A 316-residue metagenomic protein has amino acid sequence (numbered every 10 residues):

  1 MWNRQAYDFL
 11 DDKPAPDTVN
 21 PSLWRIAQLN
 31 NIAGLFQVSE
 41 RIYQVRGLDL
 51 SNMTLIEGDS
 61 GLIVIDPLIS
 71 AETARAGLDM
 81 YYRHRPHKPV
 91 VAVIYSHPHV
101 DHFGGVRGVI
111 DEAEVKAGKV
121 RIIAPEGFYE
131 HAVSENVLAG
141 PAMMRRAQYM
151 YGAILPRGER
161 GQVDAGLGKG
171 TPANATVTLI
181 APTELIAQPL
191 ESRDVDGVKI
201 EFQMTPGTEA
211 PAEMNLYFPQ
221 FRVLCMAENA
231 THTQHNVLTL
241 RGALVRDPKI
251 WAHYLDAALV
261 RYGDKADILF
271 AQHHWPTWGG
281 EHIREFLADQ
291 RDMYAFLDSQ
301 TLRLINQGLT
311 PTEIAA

Functional and structural regions predicted by a protein language model:
M1-I32: N-terminal pre-domain segments of enzymes
Q28-K88, M214-F218, R222-E228: Conserved beta-strand hairpin/beta-sheet module of binuclear metal-dependent hydrolase folds, prominently
Q37, I123, Y129-P206, I250-L259: Metallo-beta-lactamase
S60-G61, A71-I122: Active-site metal-binding motif and surrounding structural segment of the metallo-beta-lactamase
I65-P67, P89-D101, I123-E126, T205 (+2 more regions): Active-site neighborhood of phospho(di)ester-bond hydrolases with catalytic His/Asp-centered motifs
P98-G104, Y129-A132, E209-P211, T231-H235 (+1 more regions): Active-site environment of divalent metal-dependent phosphoester hydrolases
K199, Q203-A257, R261: Active-site-proximal loop/helix segments of hydrolase catalytic cores
V223-L224, T233, K249-E313: Divalent-metal (often Zn2+) His-rich catalytic cores of metallo-beta-lactamase-fold enzymes
